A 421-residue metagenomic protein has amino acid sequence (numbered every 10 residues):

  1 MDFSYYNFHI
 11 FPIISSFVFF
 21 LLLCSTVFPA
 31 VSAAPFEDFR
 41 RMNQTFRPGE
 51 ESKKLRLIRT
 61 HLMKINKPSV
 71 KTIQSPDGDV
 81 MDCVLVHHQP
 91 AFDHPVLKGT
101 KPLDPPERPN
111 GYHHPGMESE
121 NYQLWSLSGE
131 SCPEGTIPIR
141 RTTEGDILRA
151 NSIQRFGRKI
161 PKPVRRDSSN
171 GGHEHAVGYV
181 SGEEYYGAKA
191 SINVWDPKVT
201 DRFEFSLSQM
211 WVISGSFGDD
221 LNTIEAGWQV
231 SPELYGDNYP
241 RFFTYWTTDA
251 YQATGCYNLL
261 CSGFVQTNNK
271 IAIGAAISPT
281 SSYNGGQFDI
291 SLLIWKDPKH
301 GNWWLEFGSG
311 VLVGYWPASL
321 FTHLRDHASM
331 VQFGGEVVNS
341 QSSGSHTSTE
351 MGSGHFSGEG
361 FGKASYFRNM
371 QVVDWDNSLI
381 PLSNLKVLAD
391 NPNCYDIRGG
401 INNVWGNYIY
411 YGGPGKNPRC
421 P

Functional and structural regions predicted by a protein language model:
D2-P421: Exposed, interaction-prone regions of secreted/extracellular proteins
